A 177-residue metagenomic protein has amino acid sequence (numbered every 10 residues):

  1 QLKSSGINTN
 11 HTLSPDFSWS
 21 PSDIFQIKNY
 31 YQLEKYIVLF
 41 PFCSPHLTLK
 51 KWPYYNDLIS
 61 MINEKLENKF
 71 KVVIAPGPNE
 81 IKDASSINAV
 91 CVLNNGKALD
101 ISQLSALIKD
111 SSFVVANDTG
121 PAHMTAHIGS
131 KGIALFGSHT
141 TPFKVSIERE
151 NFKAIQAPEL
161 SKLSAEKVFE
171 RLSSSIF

Functional and structural regions predicted by a protein language model:
Q1-T48: Mid-sequence helix-capping/hinge segment at a functional interface
I24, A98-S102, K162: Structural motif corresponding to alpha-helix initiation and N-cap regions
I27-Y30, L107, R171: CheY-like receiver
Q32, E67, R149-E150: Short, well-ordered coil/turn elements that cap or connect secondary structure elements
H46-S60: A conserved mid-protein helix/loop that constitutes part of the nucleotide-sugar donor-binding site
L49-K51, S85-S86, V145: Short, well-ordered secondary-structure micro-motifs
N56-I133, G137-T140: Donor-binding and catalytic core of enzymes assembling or modifying cell-surface/extracellular glycoconjugates
H123-F177: Nucleotide-sugar donor-binding patch of glycosyltransferase catalytic domains
